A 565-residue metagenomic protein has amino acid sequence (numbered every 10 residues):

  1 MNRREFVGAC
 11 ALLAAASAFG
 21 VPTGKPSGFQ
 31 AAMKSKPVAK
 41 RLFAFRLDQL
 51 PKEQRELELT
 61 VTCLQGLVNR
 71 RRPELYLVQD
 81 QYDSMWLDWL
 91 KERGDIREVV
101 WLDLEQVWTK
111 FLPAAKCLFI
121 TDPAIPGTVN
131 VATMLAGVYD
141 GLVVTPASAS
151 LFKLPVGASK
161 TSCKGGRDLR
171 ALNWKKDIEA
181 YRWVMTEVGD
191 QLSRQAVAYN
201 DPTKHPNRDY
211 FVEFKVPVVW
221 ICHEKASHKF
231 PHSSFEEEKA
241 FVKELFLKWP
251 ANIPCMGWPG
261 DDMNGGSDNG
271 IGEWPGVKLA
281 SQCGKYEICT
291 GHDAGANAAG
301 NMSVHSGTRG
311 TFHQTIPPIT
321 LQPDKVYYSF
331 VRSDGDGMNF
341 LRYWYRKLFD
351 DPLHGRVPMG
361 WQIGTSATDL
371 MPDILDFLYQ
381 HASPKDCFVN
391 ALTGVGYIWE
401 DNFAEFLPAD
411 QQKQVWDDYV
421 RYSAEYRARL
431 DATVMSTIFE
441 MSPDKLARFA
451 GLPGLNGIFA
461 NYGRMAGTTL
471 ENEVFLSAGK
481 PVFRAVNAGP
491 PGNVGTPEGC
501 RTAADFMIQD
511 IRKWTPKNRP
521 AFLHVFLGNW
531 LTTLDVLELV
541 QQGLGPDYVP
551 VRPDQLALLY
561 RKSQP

Functional and structural regions predicted by a protein language model:
M1, G20-A31: C-terminal segment of N-terminal export signals and the immediately downstream linker at the start of the mature
E5-T23: N-terminal export signals
S27-A296: Preference for solvent-exposed, low-hydrophobicity sequence contexts
D48-E56, L75-W86, L104-F111, G337-R342 (+6 more regions): Acidic-and-aromatic substrate-binding clefts and catalytic sites of carbohydrate-active enzymes
T121-P123, W258-G260, V326, F330-G335 (+3 more regions): Short loop/turn segments at strand-loop or loop-helix junctions that form parts of catalytic or ligand-binding pockets
A240-W258, Y328, R332-M359, S366 (+1 more regions): Catalytic grooves of carbohydrate-active enzymes
G300-Y379: Active-site beta->alpha N-cap acidic-glycine motif
G364-A424: Substrate-binding cleft of extracellular glycoside hydrolase catalytic domains
